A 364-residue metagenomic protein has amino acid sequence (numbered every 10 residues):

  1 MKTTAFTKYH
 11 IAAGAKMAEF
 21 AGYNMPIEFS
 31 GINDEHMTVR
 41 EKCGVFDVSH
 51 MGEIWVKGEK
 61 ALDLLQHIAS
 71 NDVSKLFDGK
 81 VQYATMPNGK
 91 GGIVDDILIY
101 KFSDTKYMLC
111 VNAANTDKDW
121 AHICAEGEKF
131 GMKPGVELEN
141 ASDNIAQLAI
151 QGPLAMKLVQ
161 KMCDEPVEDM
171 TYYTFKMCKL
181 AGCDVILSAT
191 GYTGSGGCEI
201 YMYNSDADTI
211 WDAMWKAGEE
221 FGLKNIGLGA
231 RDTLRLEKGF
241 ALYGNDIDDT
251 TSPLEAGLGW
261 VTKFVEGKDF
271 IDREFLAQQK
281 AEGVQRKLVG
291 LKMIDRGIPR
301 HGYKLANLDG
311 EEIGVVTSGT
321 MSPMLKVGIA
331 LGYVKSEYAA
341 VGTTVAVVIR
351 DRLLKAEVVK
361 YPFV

Functional and structural regions predicted by a protein language model:
M1-A84, G92-V94: Acidic, proline/glycine-enriched N-terminal capping motif
M1-I27, N33, F102-V364: Conserved, structured C-terminal
E35-V39, K90-I93, I97, K129 (+1 more regions): Membrane-targeting and insertion segments and their boundary/processing signals
D72-E126: Well-ordered mid-protein domain cores that form the structural environment of catalytic cofactors
